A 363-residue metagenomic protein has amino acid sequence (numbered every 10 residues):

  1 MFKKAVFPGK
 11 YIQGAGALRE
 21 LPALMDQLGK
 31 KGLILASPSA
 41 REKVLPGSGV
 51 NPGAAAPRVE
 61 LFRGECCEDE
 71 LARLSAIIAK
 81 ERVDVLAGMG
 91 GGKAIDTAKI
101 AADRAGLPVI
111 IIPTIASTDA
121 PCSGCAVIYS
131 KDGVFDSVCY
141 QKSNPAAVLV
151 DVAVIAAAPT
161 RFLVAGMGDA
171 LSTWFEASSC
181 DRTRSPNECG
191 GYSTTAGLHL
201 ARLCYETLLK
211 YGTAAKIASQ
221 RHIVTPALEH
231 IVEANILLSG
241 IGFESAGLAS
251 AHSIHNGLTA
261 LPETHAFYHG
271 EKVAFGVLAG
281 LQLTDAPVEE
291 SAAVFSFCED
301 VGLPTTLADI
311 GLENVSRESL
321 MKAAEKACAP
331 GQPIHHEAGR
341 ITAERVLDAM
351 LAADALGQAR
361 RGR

Functional and structural regions predicted by a protein language model:
M1-V85, L307: ATP/NTP phosphate-donor binding region
K3-A5, M25-Q27, A79-K80, A102 (+6 more regions): Solvent-exposed alpha-helices and their adjacent loops that cap or buttress functional pockets in soluble metabolic
L18-L21, R41-L45, K93-I100, T118-C122 (+2 more regions): Short glycine/serine/threonine-rich phosphate/pyrophosphate-binding segments that cradle anionic phosphate groups
I78-A101, A105-A116: A short, small-residue-rich loop immediately preceding and capping a beta-strand
D103-A196: A glycine/threonine-rich phosphate-anchoring loop and its flanking beta-alpha core in nucleotide/phosphate-binding
E188-L303: Active-site segments that bind and position negatively charged phosphate/pyrophosphate groups
A286-R363: C-terminal charged capping/lid subdomain of soluble metabolic enzymes
